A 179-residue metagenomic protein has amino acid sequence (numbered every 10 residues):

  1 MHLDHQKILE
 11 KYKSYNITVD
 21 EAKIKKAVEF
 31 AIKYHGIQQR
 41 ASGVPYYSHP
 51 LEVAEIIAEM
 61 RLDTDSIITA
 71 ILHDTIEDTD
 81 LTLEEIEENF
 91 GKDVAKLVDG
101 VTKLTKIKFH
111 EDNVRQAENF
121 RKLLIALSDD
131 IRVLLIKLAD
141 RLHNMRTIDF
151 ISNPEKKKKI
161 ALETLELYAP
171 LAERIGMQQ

Functional and structural regions predicted by a protein language model:
M1-Q179: Active-site helical microenvironments for divalent-metal-assisted chemistry
